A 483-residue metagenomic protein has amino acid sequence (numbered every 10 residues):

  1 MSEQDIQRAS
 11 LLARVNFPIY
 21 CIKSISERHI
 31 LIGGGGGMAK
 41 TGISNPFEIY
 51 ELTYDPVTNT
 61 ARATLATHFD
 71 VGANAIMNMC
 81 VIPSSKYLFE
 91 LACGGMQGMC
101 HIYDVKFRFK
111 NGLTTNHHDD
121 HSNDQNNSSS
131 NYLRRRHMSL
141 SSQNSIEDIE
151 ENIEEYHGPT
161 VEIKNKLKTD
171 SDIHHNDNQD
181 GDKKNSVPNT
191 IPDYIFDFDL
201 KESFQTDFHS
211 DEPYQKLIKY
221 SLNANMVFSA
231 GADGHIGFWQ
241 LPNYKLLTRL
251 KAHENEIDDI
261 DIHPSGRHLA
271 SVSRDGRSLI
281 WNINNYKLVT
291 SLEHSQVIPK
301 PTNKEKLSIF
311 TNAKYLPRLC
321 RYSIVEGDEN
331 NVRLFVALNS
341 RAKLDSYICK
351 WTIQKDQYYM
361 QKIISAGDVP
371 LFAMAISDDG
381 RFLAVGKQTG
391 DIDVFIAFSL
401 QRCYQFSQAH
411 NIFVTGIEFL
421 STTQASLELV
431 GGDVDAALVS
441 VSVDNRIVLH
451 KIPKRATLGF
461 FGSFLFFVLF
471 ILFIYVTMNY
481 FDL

Functional and structural regions predicted by a protein language model:
S2-L12, G33-F69, K106-D120, G158 (+1 more regions): Beta-propeller domains
L11-A13, H68-D70, F204-H209, L247-A252 (+6 more regions): Short C-terminal beta-strands that terminate individual repeats in beta-propeller domains, predominantly WD40 blades
N16-K23, N74-P83, T206-Y220, N255-D261 (+4 more regions): Canonical WD40 repeat/beta-propeller blade segments in eukaryotic WD-repeat proteins
G34-G36, I43, G94-Q97, A230-D233 (+4 more regions): Conserved strand-to-loop turn within each blade of WD40 beta-propeller repeats
G42-S44, E48-E51, C100-V105, I236-Q240 (+4 more regions): WD40-repeat beta-propellers
F395-A397, Q405-L458: Juxtamembrane amphipathic/hinge helix adjacent to a transmembrane helix
K454-L483: C-terminal single-pass membrane-anchor helix
